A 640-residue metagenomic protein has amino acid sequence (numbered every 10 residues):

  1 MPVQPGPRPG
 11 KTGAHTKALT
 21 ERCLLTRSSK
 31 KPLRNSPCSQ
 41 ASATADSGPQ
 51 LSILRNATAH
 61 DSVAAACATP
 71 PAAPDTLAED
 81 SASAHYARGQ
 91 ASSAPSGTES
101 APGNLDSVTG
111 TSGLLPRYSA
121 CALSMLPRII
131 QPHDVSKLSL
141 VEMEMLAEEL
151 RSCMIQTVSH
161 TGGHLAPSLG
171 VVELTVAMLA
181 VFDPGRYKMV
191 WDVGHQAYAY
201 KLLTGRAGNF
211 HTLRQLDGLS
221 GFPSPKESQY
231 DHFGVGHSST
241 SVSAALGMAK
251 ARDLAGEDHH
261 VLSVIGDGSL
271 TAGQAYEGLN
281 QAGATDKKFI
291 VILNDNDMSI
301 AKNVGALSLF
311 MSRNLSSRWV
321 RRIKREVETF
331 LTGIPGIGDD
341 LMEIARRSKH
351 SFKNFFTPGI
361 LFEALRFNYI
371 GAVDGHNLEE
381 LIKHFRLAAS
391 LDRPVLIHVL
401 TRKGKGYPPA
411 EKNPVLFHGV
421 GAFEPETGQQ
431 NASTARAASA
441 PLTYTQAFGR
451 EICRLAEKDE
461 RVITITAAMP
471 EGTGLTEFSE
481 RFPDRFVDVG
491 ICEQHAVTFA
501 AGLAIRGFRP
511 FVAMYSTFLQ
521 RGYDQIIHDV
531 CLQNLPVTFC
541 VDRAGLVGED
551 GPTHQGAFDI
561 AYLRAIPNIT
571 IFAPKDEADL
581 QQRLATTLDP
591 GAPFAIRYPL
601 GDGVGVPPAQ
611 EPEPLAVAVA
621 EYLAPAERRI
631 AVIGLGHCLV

Functional and structural regions predicted by a protein language model:
M1-G6, K17-A18, C23-S28, N35-D46 (+3 more regions): N-terminal mitochondrial targeting presequence
G110, L115, N296-A447: Long, well-ordered, tryptophan-enriched scaffold segments
G110-L202, D374-L378, H398: N-terminal amphipathic, basic-rich helices that act as targeting or association modules
H164-T285, Y444, R461-V462, T466-A467 (+1 more regions): Cofactor-binding active-site loop characterized by glycine-rich and histidine/acidic residues
A199-G205, L270-L279, A301-A306, M311-S312 (+10 more regions): Short acidic, glycine/serine/threonine-rich loops at helix termini
F210-L219, A284-N296, C531-R543: A glycine-rich helix N-cap at a beta->alpha junction
A272-N294, F310-L315, R509: A short alpha/beta connector and helix-capping loop motif
K383-R386, H418-G419, P441-K458, G474-E480 (+3 more regions): Glycine-/acidic-rich phosphate or pyrophosphate-binding loops and their flanking alpha/beta elements
